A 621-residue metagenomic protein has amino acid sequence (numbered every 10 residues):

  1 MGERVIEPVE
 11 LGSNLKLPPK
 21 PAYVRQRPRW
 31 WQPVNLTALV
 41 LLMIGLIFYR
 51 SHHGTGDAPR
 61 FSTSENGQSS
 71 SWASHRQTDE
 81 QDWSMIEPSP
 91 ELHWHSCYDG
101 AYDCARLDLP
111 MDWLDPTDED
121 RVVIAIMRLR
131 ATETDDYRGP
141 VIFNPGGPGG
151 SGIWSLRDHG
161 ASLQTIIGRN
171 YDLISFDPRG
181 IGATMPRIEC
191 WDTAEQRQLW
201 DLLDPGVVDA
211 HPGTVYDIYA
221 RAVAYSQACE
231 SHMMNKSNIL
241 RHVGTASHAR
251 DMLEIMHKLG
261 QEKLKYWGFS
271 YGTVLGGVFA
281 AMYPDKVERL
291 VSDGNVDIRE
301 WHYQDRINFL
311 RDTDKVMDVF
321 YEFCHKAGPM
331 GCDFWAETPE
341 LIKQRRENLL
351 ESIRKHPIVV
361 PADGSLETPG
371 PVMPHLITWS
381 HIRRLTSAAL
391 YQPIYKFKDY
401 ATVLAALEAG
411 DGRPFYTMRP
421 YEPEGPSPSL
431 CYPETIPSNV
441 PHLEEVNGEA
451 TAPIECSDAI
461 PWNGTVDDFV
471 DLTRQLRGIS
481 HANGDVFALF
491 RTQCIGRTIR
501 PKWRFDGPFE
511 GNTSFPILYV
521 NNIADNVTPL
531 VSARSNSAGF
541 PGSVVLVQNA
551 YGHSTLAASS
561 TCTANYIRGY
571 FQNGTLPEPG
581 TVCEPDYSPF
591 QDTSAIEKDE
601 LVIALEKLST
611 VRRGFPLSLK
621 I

Functional and structural regions predicted by a protein language model:
E3-L203, P212-Y216, E254, Q344-R345 (+3 more regions): Catalytic-loop region of hydrolases
T134, H232-N235, A249-L264: Conserved acidic catalytic loop of the alpha/beta-hydrolase fold
G152, K396, N526-S532: Conserved alpha/beta-hydrolase "acid-adjacent" motif
E189-P205, V278-L349, R384, A388 (+2 more regions): A catalytic-pocket lid/entrance helix-loop region that shapes and gates access to the active site across common
R241, L259-Y271: Alpha/beta-hydrolase fold nucleophile elbow
E347-G511, I603-I621: Alpha/beta-hydrolase fold active-site neighborhood
N512-T513, L518-N521: Short beta-strand/loop motif that positions the catalytic acidic residue of the alpha/beta-hydrolase fold
Y551-T563: Catalytic histidine-centered segment of alpha/beta-hydrolase-like enzymes
